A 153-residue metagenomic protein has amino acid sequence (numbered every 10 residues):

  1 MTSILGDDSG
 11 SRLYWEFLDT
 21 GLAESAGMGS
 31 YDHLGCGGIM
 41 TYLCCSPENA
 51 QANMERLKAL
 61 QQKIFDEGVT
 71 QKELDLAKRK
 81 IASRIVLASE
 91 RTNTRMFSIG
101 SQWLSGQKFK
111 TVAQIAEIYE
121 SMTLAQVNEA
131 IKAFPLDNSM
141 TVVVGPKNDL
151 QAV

Functional and structural regions predicted by a protein language model:
M1-R12, G21, V143: His/Glu-based metal-binding/catalytic segments typifying zinc-dependent metallopeptidases
D7-S9, G27-A88: M16/insulysin-pitrilysin zinc metalloprotease superfamily fold
L22-E24, L136: A broad structural signal for short, well-ordered beta-strand segments within beta-sheet-rich domains
S25-M28, Q126-N128: Glycine-rich, charged/polar anion/phosphate-binding loops that engage phosphate groups from diverse ligands
K78, A82-V153: C-terminal regions of mature proteins
